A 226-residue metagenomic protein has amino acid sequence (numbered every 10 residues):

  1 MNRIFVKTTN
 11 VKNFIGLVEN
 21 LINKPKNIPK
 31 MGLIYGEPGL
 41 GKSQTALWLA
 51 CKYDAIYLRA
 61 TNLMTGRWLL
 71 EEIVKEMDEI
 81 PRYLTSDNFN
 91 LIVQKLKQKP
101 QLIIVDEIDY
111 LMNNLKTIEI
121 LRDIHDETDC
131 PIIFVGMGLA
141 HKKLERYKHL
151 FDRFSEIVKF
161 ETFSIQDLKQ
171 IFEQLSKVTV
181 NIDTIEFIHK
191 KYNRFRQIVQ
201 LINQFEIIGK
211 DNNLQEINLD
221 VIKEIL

Functional and structural regions predicted by a protein language model:
M1-G16, G39-W48, H149, Q166-L226: C-terminal alpha-helical "lid" subdomain
R3, K95-T117, P131, G136: Conserved P-loop NTPase "ATPase switch" module shared by AAA+ and STAND
P25-G32: Pre-Walker A (Motif I) flank of P-loop NTPase domains
G32, A50-L63: Conserved catalytic segments around the Walker B and adjacent sensor/switch elements of P-loop NTPase domains
G32-P38, I124-K148: Sensor-1/coupling segment of RecA-like P-loop NTPase cores
D54-A55, G66-Y83: Conserved NTP-binding/hydrolysis module of P-loop NTPases
A55, E145-T162: A short helix-turn-beta junction within AAA+ P-loop NTPase domains corresponding to the substrate/partner-engaging
A60, G138, S155-L168: Conserved AAA+ ATPase "SRH/arginine-finger" region at the nucleotide-binding site
